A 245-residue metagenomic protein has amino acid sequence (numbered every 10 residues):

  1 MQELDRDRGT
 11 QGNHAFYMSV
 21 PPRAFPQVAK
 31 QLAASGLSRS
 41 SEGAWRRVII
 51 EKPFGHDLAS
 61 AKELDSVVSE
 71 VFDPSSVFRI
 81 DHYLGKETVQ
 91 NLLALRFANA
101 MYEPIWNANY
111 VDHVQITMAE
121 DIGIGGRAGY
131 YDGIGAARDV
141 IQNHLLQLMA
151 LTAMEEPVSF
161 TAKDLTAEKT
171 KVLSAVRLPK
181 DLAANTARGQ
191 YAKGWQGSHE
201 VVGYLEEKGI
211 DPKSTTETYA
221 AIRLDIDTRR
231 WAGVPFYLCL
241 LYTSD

Functional and structural regions predicted by a protein language model:
M1-S244: Secretory/organelle targeting and membrane-embedding segments
